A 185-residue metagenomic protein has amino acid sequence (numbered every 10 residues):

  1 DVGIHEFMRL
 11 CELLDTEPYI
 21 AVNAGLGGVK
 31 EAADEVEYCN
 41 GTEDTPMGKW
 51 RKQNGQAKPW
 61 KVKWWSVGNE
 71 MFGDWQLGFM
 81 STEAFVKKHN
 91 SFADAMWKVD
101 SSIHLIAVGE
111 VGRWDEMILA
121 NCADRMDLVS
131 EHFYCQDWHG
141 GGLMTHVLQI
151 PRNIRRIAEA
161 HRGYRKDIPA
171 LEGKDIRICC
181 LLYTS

Functional and structural regions predicted by a protein language model:
D1-Q136, G141, E159: N-terminal catalytic cores of secreted or lumenal carbohydrate-active enzymes
T16, K174-I176: Short coil/turn segments at beta-strand junctions that form active-site/ligand-binding loops
W65, I178-C179: Residue-level marker for buried hydrophobic side chains located in beta-strands that build the well-ordered beta-sheet
D127, I176-R177: The start of beta-strands in P-loop NTPase/AAA+ ATPase cores
P151, R155: Active-site-proximal helices and loops of the catalytic beta/alpha 8
R162-E172: Long hydrophobic segments that form regular secondary structure
Y183-T184: Conserved small/polar residues in nucleotide/adenosyl-binding loops
